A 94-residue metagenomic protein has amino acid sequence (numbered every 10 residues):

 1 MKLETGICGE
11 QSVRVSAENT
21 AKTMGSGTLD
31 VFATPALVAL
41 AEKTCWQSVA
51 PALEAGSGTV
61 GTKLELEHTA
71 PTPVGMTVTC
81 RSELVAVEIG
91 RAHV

Functional and structural regions predicted by a protein language model:
M1-T34: Catalytic strand-loop segment that frames the active site of acyl-thioester-processing enzymes
A17-N19, E67, R81: A residue-level detector for conformationally permissive "hinge/kink" positions
A33, L37, C45: Catalytic-loop motifs flanking and including active-site residues across diverse enzymes
C45-T79: Hydrophobic beta-strand-centered segment that forms part of the acyl-chain substrate-binding groove
A92-V94: Conserved small/polar residues in nucleotide/adenosyl-binding loops
